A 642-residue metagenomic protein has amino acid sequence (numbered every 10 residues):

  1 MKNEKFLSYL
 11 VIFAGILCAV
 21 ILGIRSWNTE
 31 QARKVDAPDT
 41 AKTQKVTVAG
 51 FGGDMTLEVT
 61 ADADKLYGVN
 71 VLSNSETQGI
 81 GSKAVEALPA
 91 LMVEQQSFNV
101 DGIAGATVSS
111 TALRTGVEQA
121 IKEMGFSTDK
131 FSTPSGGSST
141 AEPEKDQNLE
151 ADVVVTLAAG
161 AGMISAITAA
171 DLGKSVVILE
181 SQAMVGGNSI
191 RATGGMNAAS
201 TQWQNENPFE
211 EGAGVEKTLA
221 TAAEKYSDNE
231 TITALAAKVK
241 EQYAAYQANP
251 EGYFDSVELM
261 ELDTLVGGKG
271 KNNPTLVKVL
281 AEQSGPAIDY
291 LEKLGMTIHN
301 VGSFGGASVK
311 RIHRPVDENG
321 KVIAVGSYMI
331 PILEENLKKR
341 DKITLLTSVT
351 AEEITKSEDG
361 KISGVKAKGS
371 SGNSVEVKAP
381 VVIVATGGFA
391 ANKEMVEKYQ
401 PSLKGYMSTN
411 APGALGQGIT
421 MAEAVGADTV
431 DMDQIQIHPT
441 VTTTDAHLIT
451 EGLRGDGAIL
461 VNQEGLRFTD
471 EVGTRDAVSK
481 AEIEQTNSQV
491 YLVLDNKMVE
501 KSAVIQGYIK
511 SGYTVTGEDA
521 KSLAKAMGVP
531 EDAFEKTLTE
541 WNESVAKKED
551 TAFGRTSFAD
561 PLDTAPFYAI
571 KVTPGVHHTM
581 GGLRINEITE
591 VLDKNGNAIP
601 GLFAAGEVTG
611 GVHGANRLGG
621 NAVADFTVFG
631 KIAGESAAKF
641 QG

Functional and structural regions predicted by a protein language model:
E30-P134: Active-site- and interface-proximal helix/loop "cap" or "latch" segments in soluble metabolic and energy-transducing
N148-I178, A638: N-terminal Rossmann-like FAD-binding beta1-loop-alpha1 element of flavoenzymes
V153-T156, L179, A351, E376-G388: Short hydrophobic core segments
D171-A192, F209: Glycine-rich FAD pyrophosphate-binding loop
A222-A234, I419-E423, D428-E531: An anion/pyrophosphate-binding glycine-rich loop and adjacent beta-alpha core in soluble alpha-beta enzymes
D255-N373, N392-M395, V545-T564: Conserved redox-cofactor binding core of oxidoreductases
E353, A533-N616: A glycine-rich dinucleotide-binding beta-alpha-beta segment and adjacent secondary-structure elements that constitute
S370-N373, V377-T442, F629-I632: Glycine-rich loop(s) and the adjacent beta-strand/alpha-helix scaffold that form part
